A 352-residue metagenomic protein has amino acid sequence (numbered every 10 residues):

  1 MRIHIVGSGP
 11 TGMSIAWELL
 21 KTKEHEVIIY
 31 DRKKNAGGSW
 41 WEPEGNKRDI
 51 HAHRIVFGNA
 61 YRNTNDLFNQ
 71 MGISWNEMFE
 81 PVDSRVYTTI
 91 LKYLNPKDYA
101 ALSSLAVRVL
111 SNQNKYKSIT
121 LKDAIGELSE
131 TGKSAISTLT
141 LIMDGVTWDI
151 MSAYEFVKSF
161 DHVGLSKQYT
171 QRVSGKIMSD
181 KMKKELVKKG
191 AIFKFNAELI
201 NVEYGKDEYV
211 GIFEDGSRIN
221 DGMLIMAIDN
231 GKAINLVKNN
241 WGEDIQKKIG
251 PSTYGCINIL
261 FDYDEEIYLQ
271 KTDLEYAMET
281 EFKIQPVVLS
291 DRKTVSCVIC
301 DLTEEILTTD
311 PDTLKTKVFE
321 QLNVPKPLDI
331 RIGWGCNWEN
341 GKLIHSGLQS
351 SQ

Functional and structural regions predicted by a protein language model:
R2-I29: N-terminal Rossmann-like FAD-binding beta1-loop-alpha1 element of flavoenzymes
T11, N35, G231: Conserved Rossmann-like nucleotide-cofactor binding loop
L20-E44: Glycine-rich FAD pyrophosphate-binding loop
E42-D66: N-terminal glycine-rich dinucleotide-binding loop that anchors FAD/FMN and/or NAD(P) in oxidoreductases
G58-A153, G164: Mobile amphipathic helical/loop "lid" adjacent to a hydrophobic cofactor/ligand pocket
K158-F213: Helical element adjacent to the flavin cofactor pocket in flavoenzyme catalytic cores
I200-I306: Mid-domain catalytic core of redox enzymes that form a hydrophobic substrate pocket/lid adjacent to a catalytic redox
E281-Q352: Conserved flavin/dinucleotide-binding core of flavoenzymes
